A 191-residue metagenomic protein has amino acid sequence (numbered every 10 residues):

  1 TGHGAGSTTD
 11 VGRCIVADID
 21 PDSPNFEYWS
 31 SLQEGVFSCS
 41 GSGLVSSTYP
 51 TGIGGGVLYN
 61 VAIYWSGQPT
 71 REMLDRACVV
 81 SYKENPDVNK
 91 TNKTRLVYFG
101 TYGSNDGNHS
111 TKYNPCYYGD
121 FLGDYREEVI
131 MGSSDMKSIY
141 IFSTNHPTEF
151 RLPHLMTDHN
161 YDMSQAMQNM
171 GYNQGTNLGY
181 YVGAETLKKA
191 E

Functional and structural regions predicted by a protein language model:
T1-H3, G35-I53, A77-G107, H146-E149: Surface-exposed loop/turn elements that mediate protein-protein interactions on large endomembrane-trafficking
T1-T48: Catalytic cores of extracellular degradative/oxidative enzymes
G4-A17, Y49-W65, Y102-Y117, H159-A190: Repeat-based blade/solenoid architectures
G12, E34, A77, N114 (+1 more regions): Repetitive beta-architecture junctions, highlighting loop-to-beta-strand starts across blade-like repeats
I15-V16, W29, I130-M131, H154-T157 (+1 more regions): Surface-exposed beta-strand edges and their flanking turn/coil or helix-capping segments
I19-Y28, A62-D75, S81, K90 (+2 more regions): Acidic, glycine-anchored loop motifs typical of Ca2+
S30-L32, D75-A77, S133, S143: Conserved beta-strand positions in repeat-built beta-propeller and related beta-rich domains
G103-N108, Y113-D158: C-terminal structured "cap/appendage" subdomains that terminate the fold
